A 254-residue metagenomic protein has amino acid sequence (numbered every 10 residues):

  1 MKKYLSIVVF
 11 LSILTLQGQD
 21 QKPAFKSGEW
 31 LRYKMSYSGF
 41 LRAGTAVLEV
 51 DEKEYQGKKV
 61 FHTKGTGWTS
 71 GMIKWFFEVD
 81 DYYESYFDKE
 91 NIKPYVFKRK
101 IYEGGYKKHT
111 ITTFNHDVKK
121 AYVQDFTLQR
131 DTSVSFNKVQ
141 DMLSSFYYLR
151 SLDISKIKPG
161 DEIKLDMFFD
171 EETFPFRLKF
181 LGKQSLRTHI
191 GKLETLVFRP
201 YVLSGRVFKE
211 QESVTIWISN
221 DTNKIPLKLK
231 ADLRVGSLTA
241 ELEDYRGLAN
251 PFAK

Functional and structural regions predicted by a protein language model:
Y4-I13: Sec-dependent N-terminal signal peptides
S6, Y148-I157: Generic surface-pattern signal
Q19-H116, I154-K254: Acidic, serine/threonine-rich low-complexity disordered tracts
K108-L152: Hydrophobic, well-structured mid-protein blocks that either form specific transmembrane helices
